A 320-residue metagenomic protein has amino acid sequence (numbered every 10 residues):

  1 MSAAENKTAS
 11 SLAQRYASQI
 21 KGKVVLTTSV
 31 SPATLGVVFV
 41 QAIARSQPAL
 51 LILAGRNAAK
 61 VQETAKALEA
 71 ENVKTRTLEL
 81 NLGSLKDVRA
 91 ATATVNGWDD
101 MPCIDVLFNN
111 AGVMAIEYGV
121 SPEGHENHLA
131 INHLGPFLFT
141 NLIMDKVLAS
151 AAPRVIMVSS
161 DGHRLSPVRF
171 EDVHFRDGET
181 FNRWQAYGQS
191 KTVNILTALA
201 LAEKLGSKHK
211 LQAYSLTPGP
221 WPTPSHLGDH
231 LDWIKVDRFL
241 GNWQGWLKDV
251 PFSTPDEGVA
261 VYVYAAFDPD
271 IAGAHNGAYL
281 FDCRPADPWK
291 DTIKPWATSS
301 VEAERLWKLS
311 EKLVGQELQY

Functional and structural regions predicted by a protein language model:
M1-L85, R89-M101, D105, D161-G162 (+1 more regions): NAD(P)H-dependent oxidoreductase Rossmann-fold/reductase module
L26-T27, D105-G112, L129: N-terminal Rossmann-like NAD(P) cofactor-binding module of classical short-chain dehydrogenase/reductase
A91, F108, G135, F139-I143 (+3 more regions): Hydrophobic positions on the long internal alpha-helix of Rossmann-like NAD(P)-dependent oxidoreductase domains
N96-G97, I131-A152, H163, P167 (+1 more regions): Amphipathic alpha-helical dimer-interface segment in Rossmann-like NAD(P)H-dependent oxidoreductases
D105, E126, P153: Conserved acidic residues
A115-I131, E179: Short alpha-helical oligomerization interface
E117-S121, S150, V168-R169, L227-G228: Conserved catalytic-core motifs of eukaryotic protein kinase domains, centered on the activation segment
N127-G135, Q189-S190, S253: Glycine-rich NAD(P)-binding loop of the Rossmann-fold in SDR/ketoreductase-type enzymes
